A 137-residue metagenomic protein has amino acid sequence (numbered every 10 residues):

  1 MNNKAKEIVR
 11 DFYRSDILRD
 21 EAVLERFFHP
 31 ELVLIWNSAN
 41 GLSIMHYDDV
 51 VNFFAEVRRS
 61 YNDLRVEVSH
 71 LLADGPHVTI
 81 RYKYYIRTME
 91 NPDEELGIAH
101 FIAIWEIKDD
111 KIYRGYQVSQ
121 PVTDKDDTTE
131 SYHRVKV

Functional and structural regions predicted by a protein language model:
M1-K4, I35, V51-V137: A beta-strand edge to alpha-helix "cap/lid" segment located at domain peripheries
M1-P30, H133-V137: Short, low-complexity N-terminal intrinsically disordered segments enriched in polar/charged residues
A39-L42: Short glycine-enriched, charge-decorated loop/helix-capping segments at active-site entrances that position
